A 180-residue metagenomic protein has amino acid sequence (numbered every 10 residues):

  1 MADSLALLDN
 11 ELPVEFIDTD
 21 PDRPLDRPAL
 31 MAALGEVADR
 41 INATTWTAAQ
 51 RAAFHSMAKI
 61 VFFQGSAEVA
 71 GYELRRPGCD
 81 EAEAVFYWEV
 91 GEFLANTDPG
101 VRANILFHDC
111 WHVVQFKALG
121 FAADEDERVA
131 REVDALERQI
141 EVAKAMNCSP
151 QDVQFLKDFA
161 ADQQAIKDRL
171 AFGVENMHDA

Functional and structural regions predicted by a protein language model:
M1-A2: Long, low-complexity, Gly/Thr
A6-E83: Auxiliary, metal-adjacent structural segments of Zn-dependent hydrolase domains
D39-N42, W46-T47, Q115, L119 (+1 more regions): Sec-exported extracytoplasmic/periplasmic mature domains
W88-L106: Short pre-active-site segment immediately N-terminal to the catalytic Zn-binding motif
V90-N96, F116-E125: Substrate-binding clefts and substrate-entry loops adjacent to catalytic sites of polymer-processing enzymes acting on
N104-K117: Active-site recognition of the HExxH zinc-binding catalytic motif
E125-F159: Post-HExxH zinc-binding segment in Zn-dependent metallohydrolases
A145-A180: Long, well-structured alpha-helical subdomains associated with metal-dependent extracellular/ecto-lumenal hydrolases
